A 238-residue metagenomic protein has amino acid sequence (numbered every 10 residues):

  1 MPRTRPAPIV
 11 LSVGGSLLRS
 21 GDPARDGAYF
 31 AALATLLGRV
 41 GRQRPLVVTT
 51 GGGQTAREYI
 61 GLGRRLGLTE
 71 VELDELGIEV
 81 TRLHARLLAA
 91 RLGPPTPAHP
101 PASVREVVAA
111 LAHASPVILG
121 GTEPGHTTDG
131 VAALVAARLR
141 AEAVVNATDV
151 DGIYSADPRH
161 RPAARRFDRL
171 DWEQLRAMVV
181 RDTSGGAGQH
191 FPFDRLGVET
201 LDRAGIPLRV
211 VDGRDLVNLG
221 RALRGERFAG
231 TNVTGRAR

Functional and structural regions predicted by a protein language model:
M1-R238: C-terminal catalytic "cap/lid" subdomain
